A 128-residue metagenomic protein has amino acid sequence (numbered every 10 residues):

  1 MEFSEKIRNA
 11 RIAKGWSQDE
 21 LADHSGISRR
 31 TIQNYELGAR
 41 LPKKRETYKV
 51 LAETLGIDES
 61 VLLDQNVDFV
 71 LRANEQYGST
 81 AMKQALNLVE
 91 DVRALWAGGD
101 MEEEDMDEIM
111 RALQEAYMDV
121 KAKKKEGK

Functional and structural regions predicted by a protein language model:
M1-R72: Helix-turn-helix-like N-terminal two-helix hairpins of bacterial/phage DNA-binding regulators
F69-K128: Interfacial/linker helices and their anchor residues that mediate assembly or domain coupling
